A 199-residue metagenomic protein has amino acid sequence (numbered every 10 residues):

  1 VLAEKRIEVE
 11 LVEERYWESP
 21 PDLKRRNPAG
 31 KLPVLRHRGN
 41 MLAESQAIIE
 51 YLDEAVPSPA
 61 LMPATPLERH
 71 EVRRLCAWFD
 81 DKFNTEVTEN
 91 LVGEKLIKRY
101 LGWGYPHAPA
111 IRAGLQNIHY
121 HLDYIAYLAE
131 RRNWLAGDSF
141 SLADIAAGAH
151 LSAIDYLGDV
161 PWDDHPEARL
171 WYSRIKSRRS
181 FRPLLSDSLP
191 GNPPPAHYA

Functional and structural regions predicted by a protein language model:
V1-R112, A126: GST-like domain detector, emphasizing the conserved glutathione-binding G-site in the N-terminal thioredoxin-like
E4, A146, P161-W162, F181 (+1 more regions): Catalytic cores of transferase enzymes with a strong primary signal for eukaryotic protein kinases
W17, F140, P190-G191: Positions that flank functional sites
R25, S177, S186: Phosphate-coordinating loops and pocket residues in cytosolic domains that bind phosphorylated ligands
P59-A64, E86-V87, L135-D138, D163 (+1 more regions): Short, hydrophobic secondary-structure boundary micro-motifs
E71-R74, L170, P183: Short, solvent-exposed alpha-helical surface patches in well-structured domains
F79-S177: GST-like fold's C-terminal all-alpha helical module
S188-A199: Acidic/histidine-enriched, glycine/proline-rich intrinsically disordered or flexible terminal extensions
